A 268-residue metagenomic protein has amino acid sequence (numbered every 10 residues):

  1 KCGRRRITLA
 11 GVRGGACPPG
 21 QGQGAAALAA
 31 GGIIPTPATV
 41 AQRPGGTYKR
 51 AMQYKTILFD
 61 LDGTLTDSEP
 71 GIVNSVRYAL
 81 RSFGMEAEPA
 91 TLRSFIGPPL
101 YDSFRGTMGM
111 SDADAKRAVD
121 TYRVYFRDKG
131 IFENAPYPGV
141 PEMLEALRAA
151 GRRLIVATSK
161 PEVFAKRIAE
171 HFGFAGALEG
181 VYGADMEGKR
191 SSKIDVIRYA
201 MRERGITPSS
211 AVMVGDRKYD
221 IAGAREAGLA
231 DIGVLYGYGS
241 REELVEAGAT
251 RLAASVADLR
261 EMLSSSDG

Functional and structural regions predicted by a protein language model:
K1-I7, V12-Y48: Short, low-complexity intrinsically disordered segments enriched in small and basic residues
Q53-L61, L65-E142: N-terminal helical cap/lid subdomain that shapes the substrate entry/recognition surface in HAD-like hydrolases
T56, S192-A222: Conserved Lys-Pro-Asp/Glu-containing loop-to-beta segment of HAD-superfamily phosphomonoesterases, centered on
E86, S111, A175-E179, T207-P208 (+1 more regions): Conserved H-loop
T91, A175-R190: A short, structured active-site edge motif that brings together acidic residues
D128-V156, E162-K166, S191-I194: Short, acidic loop-to-helix structural element flanking the phosphoryl-transfer center in phosphate-processing enzymes
P141-R148, M201, I221-R225: Surface-exposed amphipathic alpha-helices with a cationic face
V212-A253: Acidic, Mg2+-coordinating phosphoryl-transfer loop and its flanking beta/alpha structural elements, shared across
